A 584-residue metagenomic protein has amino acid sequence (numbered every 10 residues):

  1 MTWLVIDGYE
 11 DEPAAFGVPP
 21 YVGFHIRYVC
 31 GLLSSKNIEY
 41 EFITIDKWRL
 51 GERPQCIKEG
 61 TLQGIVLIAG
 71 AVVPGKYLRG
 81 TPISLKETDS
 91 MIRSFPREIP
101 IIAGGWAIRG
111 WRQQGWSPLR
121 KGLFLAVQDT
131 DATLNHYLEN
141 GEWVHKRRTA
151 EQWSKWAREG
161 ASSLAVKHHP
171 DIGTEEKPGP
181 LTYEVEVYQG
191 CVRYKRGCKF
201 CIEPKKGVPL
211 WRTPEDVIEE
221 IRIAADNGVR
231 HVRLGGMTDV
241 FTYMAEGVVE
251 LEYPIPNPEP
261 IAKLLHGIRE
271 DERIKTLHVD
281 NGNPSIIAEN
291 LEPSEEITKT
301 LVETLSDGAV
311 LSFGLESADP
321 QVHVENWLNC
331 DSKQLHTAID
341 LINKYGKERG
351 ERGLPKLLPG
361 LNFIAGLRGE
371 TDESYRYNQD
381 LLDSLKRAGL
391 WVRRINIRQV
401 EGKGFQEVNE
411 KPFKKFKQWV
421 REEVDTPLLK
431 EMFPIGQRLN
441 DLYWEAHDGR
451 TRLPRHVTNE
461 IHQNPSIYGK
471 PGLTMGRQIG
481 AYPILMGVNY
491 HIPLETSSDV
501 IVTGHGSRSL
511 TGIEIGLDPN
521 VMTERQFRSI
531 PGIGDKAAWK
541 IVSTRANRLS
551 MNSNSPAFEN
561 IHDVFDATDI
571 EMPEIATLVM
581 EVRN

Functional and structural regions predicted by a protein language model:
T2-I6, R222-E370: Conserved SAM/AdoMet-binding glycine-rich loop
W3-L4, E10, E139-Y188, G197 (+3 more regions): N-terminal [4Fe-4S]-dependent radical SAM core
P13, G75, G110-Q113, K199 (+9 more regions): Flexible glycine/acidic-rich beta-alpha junction loops that bind and position SAM and/or redox cofactors in anaerobic
F42-A157, E460-G469: Glycine-rich beta-alpha loop elements in corrinoid/cobalamin-binding modules across cobalamin-dependent enzymes
K177-D216, I223: Canonical Radical SAM [4Fe-4S] cluster-binding loop centered on the CxxxCxxC motif and its immediate flanking residues
R421-N520: Terminal RNA-binding accessory module
G534-D535: Small-residue hinge/turn detector
S543, H562-N584: Alpha-helical interaction/regulatory segments in DNA maintenance proteins
